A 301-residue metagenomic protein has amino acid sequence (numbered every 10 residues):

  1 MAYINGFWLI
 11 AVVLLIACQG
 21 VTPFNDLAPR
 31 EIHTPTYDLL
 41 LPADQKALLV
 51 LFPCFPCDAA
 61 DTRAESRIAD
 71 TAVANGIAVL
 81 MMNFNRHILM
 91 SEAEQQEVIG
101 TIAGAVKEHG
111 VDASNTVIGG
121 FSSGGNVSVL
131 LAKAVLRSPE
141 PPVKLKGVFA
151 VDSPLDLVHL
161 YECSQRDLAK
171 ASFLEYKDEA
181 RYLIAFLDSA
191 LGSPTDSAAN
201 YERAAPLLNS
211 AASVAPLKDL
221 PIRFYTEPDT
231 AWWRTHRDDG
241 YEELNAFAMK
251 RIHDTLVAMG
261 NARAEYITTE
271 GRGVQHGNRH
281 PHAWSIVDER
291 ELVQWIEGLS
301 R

Functional and structural regions predicted by a protein language model:
I16-A17: C-terminal motif of bacterial Sec signal peptides marking the signal peptidase cleavage site
G20-D44: N-terminal cap/lid segment of alpha/beta-hydrolase-fold proteins
L41-L48, L217-D219: Proline/glycine-enriched tight loop/beta-turn segments at coil->beta junctions that connect or precede beta-strands
K46, L51-M90: Short substrate-entry loop that stabilizes the transition state in hydrolases
P56, C163-A215: Mobile cap/lid helix-loop segments that gate and shape the active-site cleft of serine hydrolases
M90, R223-W232, A246-R301: C-terminal catalytic histidine-bearing segment of alpha/beta-hydrolase fold enzymes
M90-H109: Alpha/beta-hydrolase active-site loop
K107-E108, S114-A171: Primarily recognizes the serine-hydrolase "nucleophile elbow" in alpha/beta-hydrolase and SGNH/GDSL folds
